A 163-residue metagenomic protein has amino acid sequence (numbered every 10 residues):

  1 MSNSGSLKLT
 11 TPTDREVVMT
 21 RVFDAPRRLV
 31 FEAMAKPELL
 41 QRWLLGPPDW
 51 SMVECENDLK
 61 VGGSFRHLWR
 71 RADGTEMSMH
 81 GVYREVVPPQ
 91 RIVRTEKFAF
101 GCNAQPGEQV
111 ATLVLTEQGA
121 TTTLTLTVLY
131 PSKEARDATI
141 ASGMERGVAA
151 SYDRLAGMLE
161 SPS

Functional and structural regions predicted by a protein language model:
M1-D49: Hydrophobic ligand-binding cavity/cleft-lining segments
L7, V18, E38-E76, S163: Short beta-edge strand/loop motif at the mouth of beta-sheet-based domains
T13, L59, D73-M77, N103-G107 (+1 more regions): A generic structural micro-feature
R21, E54-N57, M79-E85, E96 (+1 more regions): Hydrophobic/aromatic beta-strand elements that line small-molecule binding cavities or substrate pockets in beta-rich
R27, D58-V61, R84-R91, V114-T123: A short, structured loop/turn motif at beta-sheet edges
V30, L40, F65, Y83 (+5 more regions): Hydrophobic pocket/interface hotspot
V93-T95, G101-R146: Beta-strand/loop substructures that line and gate deep hydrophobic ligand-binding cavities in soluble
G157-S163: Generic C-terminal helix-cap and adjacent flexible tail
